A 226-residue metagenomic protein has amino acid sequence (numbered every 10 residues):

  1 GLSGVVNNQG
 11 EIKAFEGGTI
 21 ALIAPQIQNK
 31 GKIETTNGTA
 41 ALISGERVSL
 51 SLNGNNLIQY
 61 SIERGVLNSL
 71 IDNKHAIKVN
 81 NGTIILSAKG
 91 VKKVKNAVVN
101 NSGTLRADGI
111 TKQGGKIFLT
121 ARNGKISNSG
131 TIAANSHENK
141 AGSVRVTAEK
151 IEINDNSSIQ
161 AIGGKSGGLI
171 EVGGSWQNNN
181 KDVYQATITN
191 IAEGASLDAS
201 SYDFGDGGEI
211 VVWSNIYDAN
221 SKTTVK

Functional and structural regions predicted by a protein language model:
G1-K226: Extracellular and secretory-pathway beta-repeat/beta-biased strand scaffolds
